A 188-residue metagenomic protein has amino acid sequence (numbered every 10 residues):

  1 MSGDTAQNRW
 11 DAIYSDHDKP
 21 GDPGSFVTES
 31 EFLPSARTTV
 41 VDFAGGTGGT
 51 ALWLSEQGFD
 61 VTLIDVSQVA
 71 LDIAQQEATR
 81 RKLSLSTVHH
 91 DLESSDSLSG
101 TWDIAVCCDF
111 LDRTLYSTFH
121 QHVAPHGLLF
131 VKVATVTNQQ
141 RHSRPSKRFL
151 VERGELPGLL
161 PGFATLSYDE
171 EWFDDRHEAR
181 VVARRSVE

Functional and structural regions predicted by a protein language model:
P20-R37: Conserved alpha-helix/loop element of class I SAM-dependent methyltransferases that forms part of the SAM/SAH-binding
R37-G46: Conserved class I S-adenosyl-L-methionine
T47-Q57: Conserved SAM-binding loop of SAM-dependent methyltransferases across substrates and taxa, primarily the Class I
S67-V69: Conserved SAM/SAH-binding beta-strand->alpha-helix loop
A74-Q75: Conserved SAM-binding loop
R81-L92: Conserved SAM-binding strand-loop segment of SAM-dependent methyltransferases
S97-I104: A short acidic, Gly/Pro-enriched loop at the edge of an enzyme's catalytic core that lines a small-molecule cofactor
G127-A134: Conserved beta-strand signature within the Rossmann-like core of class I S-adenosyl-L-methionine
